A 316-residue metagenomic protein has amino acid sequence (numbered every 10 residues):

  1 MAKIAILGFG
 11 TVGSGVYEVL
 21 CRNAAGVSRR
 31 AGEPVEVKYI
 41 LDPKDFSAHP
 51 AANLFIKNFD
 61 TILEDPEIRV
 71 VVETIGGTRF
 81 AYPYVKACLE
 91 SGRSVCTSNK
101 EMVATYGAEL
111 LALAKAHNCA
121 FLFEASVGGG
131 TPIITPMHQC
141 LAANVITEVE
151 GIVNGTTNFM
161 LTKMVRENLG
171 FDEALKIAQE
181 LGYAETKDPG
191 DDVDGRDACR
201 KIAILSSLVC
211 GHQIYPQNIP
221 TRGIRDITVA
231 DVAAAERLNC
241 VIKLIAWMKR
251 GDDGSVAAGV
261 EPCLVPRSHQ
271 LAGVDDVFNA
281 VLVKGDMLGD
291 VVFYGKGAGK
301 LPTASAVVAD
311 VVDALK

Functional and structural regions predicted by a protein language model:
M1-S91: N-terminal glycine-/serine-/threonine-rich beta1-alpha1-beta2 phosphate-ribose binding loop of Rossmann-like
L7, E73-I75, S98, T105 (+1 more regions): Structural motif
L7, T11, G15, V35 (+13 more regions): Conserved active-site and cofactor/substrate-binding residues in soluble primary-metabolism enzymes
I68, K115-Y183, P189-D197: Rossmann-like NAD(P)H-binding beta-loop-alpha module
A81-S91, K100-H138: Rossmann-fold NAD(P)-binding glycine/threonine-rich loop
S94-C96: A short hydrophobic/small-residue beta-strand
A174-G273, F278-A280: Substrate-binding/catalytic subdomain of NAD(P)-dependent oxidoreductase enzymes
H269-K316: ATP-dependent carboxylate/acyl-activation modules
